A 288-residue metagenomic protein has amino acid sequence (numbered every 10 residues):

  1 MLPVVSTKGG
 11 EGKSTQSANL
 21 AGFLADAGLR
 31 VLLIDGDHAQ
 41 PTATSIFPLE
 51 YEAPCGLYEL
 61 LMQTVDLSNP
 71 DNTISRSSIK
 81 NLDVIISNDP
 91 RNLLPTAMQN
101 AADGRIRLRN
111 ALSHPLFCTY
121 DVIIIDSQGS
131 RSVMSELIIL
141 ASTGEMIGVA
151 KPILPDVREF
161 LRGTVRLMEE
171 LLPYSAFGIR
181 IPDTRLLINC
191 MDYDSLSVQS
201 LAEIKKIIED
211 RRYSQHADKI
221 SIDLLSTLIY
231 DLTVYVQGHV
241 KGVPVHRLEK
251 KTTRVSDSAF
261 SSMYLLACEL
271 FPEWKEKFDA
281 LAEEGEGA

Functional and structural regions predicted by a protein language model:
M1-A288: P-loop NTP-binding core
